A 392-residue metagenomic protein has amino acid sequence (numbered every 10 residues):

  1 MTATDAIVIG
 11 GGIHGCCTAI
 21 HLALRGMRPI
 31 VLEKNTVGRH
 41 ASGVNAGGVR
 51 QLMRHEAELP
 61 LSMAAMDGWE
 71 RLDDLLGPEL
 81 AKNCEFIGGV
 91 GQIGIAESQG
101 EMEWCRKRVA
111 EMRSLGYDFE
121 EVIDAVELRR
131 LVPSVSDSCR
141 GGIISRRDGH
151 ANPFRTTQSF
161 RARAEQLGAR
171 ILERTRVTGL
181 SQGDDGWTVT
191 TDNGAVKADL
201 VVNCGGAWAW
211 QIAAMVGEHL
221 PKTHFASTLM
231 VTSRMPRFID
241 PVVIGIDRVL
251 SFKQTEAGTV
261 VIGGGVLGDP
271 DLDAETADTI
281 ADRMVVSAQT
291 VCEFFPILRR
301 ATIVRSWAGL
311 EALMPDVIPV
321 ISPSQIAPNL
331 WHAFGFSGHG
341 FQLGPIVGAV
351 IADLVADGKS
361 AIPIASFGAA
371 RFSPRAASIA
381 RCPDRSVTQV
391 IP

Functional and structural regions predicted by a protein language model:
T2-T4, T190-L200: Core beta-strand elements of the Rossmann-like FAD/NAD(P) dinucleotide-binding domain in flavoenzyme oxidoreductases
T4-I30: N-terminal Rossmann-like FAD-binding beta1-loop-alpha1 element of flavoenzymes
A23-G43: Glycine-rich FAD pyrophosphate-binding loop
R39, A195-D240, I362: Central helical "cap/lid" subdomain
G47-L131, V249, T290-V291: Dinucleotide-binding Rossmann-like beta1-alpha1 core, especially the glycine-rich loop that anchors the ADP
G68-R71, A96-L167, L172-E173, G179-D185: Flavin (FAD/FMN) cofactor-binding and adjacent substrate-gating region of FAD-dependent oxidoreductase domains
N83, R234-L330: Active-site lid/adjacent beta-loop-alpha segment flanking the redox-cofactor pocket in flavoenzymes
C292-P392: C-terminal catalytic lobe of FAD-dependent flavoproteins
